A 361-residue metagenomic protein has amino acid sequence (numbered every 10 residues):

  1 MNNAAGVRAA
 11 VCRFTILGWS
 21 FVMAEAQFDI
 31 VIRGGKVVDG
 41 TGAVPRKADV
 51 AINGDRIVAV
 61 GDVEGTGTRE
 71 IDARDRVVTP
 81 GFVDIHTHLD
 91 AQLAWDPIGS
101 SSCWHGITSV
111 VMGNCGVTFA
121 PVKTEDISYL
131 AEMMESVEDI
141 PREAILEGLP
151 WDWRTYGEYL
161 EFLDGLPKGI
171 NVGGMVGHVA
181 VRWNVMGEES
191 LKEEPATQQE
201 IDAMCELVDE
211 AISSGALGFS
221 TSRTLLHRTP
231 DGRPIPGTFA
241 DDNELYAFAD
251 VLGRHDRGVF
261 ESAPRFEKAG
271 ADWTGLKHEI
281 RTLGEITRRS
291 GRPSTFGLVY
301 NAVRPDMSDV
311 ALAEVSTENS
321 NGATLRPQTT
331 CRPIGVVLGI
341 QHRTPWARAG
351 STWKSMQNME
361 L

Functional and structural regions predicted by a protein language model:
M23-R33, V37-G81: Histidine-rich, glycine-flanked metal-binding segment
G35, D55, D75, H86 (+4 more regions): Divalent metal-coordination and catalytic microenvironments
V78-S101: Di-metal (Zn2+ and/or Mg2+/Mn2+) metal-binding site signature of metallo-dependent hydrolases with the MBL/beta-CASP
W95-G218, H255: Divalent-metal coordination cores built from histidine and acidic residues
G157-K168, E193-L361: Histidine/acidic residue-rich metal-binding segments in metalloenzymes
